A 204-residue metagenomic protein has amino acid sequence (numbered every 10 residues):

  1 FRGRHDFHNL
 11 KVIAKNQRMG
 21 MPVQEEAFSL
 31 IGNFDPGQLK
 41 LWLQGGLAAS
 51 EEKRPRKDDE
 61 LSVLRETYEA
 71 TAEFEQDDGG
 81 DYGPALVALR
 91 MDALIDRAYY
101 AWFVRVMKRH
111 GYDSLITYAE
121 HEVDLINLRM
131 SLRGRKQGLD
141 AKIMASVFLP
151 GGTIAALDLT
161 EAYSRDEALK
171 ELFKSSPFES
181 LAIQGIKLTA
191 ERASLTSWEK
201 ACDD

Functional and structural regions predicted by a protein language model:
F1-D204: Extended alpha-helical surfaces
